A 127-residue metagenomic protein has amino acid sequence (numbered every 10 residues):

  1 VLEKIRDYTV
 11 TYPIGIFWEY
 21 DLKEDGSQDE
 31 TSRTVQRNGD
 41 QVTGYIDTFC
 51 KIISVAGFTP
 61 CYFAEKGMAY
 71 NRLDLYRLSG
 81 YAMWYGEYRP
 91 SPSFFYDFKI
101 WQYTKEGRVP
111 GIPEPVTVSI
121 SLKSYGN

Functional and structural regions predicted by a protein language model:
V1-R6, A69-R72, R89: Alpha-helical scaffolding within the catalytic cores of extracellular/periplasmic polymer-degrading hydrolases
V1-T59: Substrate-binding cleft of extracellular glycoside hydrolase catalytic domains
Y12-W18, T59-F63, A82-Y85, K99-Q102: Structural recognition of the beta-strand scaffold that forms the well-ordered cores of secreted hydrolase catalytic
W18-L22, A64-K66, R89: A mature extracytoplasmic/lumenal domain signature
K23-D25, A69-R72, S93: Short catalytic/ligand-binding loop motif for oxyanion handling, primarily in non-cytosolic enzymes, centered on
T48, L73-R77: Short, aromatic/basic amphipathic alpha-helical patches
A56-N71: Aromatic-lined carbohydrate-recognition surfaces of secreted/lumenal glycan-active proteins
Y76-N127: Functionally critical loop-and-helix segments that line ligand-binding/catalytic clefts of soluble enzyme domains
